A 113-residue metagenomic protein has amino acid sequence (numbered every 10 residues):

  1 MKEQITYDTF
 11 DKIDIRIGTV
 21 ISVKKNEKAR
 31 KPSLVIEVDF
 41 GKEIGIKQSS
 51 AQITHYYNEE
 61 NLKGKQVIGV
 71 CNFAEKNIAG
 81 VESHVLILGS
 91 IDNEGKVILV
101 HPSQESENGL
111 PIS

Functional and structural regions predicted by a protein language model:
M1-S113: Phosphate-backbone binding interfaces of nucleic-acid-interacting proteins
